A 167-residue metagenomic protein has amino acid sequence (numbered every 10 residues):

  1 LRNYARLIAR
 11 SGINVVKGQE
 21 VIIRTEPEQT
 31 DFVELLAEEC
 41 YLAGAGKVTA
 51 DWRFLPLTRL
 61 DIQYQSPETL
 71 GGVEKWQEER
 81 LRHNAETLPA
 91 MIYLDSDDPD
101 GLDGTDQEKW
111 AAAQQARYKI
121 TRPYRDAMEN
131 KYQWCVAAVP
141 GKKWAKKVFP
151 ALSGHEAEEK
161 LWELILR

Functional and structural regions predicted by a protein language model:
L1-R167: Active-site bordering "gate/hinge" segments that shape substrate access to catalytic or cofactor-binding pockets
